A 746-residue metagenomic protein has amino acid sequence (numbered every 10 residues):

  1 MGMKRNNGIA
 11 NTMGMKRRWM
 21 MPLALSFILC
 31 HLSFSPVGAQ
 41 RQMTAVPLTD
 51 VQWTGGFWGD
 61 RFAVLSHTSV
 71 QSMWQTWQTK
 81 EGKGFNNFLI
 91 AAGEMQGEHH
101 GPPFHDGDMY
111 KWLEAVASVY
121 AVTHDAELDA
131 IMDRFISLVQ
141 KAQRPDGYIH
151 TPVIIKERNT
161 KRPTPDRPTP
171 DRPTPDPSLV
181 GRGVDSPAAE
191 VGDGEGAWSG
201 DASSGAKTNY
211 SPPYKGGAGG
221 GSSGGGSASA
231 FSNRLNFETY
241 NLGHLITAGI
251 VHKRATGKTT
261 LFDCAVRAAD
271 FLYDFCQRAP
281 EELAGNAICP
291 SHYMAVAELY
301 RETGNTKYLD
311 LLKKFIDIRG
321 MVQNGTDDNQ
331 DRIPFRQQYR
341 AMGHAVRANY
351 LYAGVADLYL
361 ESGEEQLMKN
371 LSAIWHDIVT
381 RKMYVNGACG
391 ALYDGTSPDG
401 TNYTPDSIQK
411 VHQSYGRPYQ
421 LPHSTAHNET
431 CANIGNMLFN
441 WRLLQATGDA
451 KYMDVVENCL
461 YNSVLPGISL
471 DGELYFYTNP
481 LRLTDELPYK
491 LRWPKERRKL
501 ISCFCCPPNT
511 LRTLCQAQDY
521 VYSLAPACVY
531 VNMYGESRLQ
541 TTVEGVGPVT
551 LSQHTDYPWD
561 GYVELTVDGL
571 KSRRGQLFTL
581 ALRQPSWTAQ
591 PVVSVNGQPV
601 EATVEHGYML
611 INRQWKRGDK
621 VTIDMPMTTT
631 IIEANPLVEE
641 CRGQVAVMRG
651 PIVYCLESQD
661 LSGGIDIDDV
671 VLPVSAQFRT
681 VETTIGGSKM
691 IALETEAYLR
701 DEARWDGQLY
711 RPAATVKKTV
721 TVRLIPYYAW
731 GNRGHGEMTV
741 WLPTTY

Functional and structural regions predicted by a protein language model:
P22-S33: Bacterial N-terminal signal peptides
P36, S178-R182, V191-E195, G216-G217: Glycine-biased, low-complexity coil/linker segments
G38-D108, D133-P163, G226: Low-complexity, Ser/Thr/Pro/Gly-enriched N-terminal "stalk/linker" regions
R41-M43, A92-M109, D125, K161-P163 (+6 more regions): Solvent-exposed loop and edge beta-strand segments that line ligand/cofactor-binding and catalytic clefts
D50, G56-D60, V64, K111-A126 (+8 more regions): Well-ordered alpha-helical scaffold segments within catalytic/enzyme domains
S227-E302: A conserved hydrophobic secondary-structure block that centers on an alpha-helix together with its immediately flanking
L371, M453-N462, G467-R573, V604 (+2 more regions): C-terminal beta-rich recognition modules with glycine/proline-rich loops and embedded aromatic residues
T588-N612, I631-E639: Solvent-exposed beta-strand/loop surfaces of large extracellular or lumenal domains
